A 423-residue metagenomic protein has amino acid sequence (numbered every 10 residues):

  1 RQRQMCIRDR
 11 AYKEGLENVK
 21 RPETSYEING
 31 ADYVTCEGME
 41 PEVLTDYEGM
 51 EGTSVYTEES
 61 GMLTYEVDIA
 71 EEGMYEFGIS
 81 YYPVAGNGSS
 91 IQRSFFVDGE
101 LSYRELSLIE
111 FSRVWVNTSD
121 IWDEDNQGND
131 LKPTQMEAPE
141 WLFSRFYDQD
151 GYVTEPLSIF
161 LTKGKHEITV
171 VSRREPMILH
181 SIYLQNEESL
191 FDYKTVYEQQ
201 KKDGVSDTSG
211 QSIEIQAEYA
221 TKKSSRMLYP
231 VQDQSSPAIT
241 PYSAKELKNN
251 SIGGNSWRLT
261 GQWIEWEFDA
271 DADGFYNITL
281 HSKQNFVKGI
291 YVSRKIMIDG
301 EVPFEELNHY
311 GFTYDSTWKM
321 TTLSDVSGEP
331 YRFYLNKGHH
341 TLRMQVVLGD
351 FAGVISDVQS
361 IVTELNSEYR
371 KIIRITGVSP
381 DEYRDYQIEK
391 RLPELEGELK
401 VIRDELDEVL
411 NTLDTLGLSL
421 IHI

Functional and structural regions predicted by a protein language model:
Q2-I7, I423: Short, small-residue-biased leader/transition segments that mark boundaries at the very start of proteins
E51-I69, Y152-P156, S251-A270, G328-P330: Short beta-strands within extracellular/lumenal beta-sheet-rich domains
E71-I91, A270-V292: A short beta-strand element within beta-rich, extracytoplasmic domains of secreted/secretory-pathway proteins
G88-L101, K288-F304: Short, surface-exposed beta-strand/strand-loop-strand elements in extracellular ectodomains
S102-L161, E301-H339: Extracellular carbohydrate recognition and processing domains and analogous Trp-centered ligand-binding platforms
I168, I182-L184, L342: Extracellular beta-strand elements of beta-rich domains used for carbohydrate recognition/degradation or cell-matrix
T169-P176, M344-D350: Short beta-strand-plus-loop segments that form exposed binding edges in beta-rich domains
F191, Q200, V205-Q211, Q216 (+2 more regions): Long, charged, low-complexity terminal extensions
